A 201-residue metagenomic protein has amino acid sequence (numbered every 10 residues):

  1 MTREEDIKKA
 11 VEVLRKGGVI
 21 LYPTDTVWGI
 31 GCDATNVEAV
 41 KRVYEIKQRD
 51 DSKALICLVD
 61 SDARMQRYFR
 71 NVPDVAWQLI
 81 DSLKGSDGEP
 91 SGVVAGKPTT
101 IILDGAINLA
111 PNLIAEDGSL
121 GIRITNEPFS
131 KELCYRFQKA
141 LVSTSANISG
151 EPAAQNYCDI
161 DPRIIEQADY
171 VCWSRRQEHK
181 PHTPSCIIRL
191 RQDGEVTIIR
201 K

Functional and structural regions predicted by a protein language model:
M1-K201: Active-site-adjacent structural elements in enzyme catalytic cores
